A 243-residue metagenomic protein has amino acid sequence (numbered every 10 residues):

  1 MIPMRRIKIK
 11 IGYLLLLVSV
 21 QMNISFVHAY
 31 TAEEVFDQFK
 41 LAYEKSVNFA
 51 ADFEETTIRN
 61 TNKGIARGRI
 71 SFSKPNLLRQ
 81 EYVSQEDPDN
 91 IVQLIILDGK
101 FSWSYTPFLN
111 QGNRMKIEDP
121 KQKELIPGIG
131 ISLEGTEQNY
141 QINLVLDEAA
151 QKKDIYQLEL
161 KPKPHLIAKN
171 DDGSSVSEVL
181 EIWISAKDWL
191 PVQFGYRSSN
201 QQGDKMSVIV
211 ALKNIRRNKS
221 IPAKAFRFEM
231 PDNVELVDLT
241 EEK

Functional and structural regions predicted by a protein language model:
M1-I9: N-terminal secretory signal peptides that target proteins for export/translocation
Y13-N23: Bacterial N-terminal signal peptides
N23-I65, K74, M230-E235, T240-K243: N-terminal leader/targeting segments and the immediate start of mature chains
F53, L77-Y82, S102-T106, L160 (+1 more regions): Short hydrophobic/aromatic-rich beta-strand segments that constitute the beta-sheet cores of beta-sandwich/beta-barrel
T56-R59, Q85, Y105, Q201 (+1 more regions): Hydrophobic lipid-interacting interfaces of membrane-associated proteins
R67-I126, K205-V208: An acidic-aromatic
V83-N90, D119, Y196-D204, E229-V237: Short, solvent-exposed aromatic-acidic interface loops
P127, I131, G135-D232: Gly/Pro-enriched, hydrophobic low-complexity segments that function as extracytoplasmic propeptides/linkers
